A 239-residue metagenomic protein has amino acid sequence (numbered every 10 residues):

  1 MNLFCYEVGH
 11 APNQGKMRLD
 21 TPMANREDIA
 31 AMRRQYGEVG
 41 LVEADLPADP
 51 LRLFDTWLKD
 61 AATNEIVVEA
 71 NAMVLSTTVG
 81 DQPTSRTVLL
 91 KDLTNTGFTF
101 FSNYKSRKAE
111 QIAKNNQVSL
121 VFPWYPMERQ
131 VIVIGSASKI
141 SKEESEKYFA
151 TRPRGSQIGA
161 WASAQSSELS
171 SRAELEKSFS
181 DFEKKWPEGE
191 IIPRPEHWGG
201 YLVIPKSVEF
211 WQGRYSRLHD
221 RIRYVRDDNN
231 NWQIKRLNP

Functional and structural regions predicted by a protein language model:
L3-Y6, H10-P239: Binding-site signature for planar aromatic cofactors or substrates
